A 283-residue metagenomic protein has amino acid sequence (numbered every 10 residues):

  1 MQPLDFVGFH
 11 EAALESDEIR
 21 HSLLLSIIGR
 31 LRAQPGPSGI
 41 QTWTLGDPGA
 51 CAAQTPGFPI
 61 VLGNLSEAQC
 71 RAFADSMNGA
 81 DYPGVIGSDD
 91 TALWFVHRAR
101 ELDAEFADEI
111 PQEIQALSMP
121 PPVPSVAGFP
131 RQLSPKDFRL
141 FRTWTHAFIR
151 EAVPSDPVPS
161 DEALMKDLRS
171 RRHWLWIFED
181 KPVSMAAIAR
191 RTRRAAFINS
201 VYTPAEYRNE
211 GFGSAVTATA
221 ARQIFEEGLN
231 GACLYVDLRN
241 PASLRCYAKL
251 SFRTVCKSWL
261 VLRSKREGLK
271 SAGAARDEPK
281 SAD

Functional and structural regions predicted by a protein language model:
M1-L23, P120-S155, G268-D283: Short amphipathic alpha-helix that is part of the acyltransferase structural core
E18, L25-G84, S184-A196: Conserved donor-binding loop and adjoining core beta-sheet/short helix segment in diverse acyl/aminoacyl transferases
T55-A127, V261: Acyl-donor-binding surface of acyltransferase catalytic domains
E67-A74, S200-T203, N209-E226, R245-K249: Conserved acetyl-CoA-binding loop-helix of GNAT-fold acetyltransferases
A80-D89, I224-Y235: Conserved GNAT acetyl-CoA-binding A-motif
I86-A92, L234-L244, V261-E267: Conserved beta-strand-loop-alpha-helix junction that forms the acyl-donor binding cleft
D90-A107, S214, L238-C256: Conserved active-site alpha-helix within GNAT-family acetyltransferase domains
P157-V158, E162-V201: A conserved beta-strand-loop-helix scaffold within acyl/acetyltransferase catalytic domains
